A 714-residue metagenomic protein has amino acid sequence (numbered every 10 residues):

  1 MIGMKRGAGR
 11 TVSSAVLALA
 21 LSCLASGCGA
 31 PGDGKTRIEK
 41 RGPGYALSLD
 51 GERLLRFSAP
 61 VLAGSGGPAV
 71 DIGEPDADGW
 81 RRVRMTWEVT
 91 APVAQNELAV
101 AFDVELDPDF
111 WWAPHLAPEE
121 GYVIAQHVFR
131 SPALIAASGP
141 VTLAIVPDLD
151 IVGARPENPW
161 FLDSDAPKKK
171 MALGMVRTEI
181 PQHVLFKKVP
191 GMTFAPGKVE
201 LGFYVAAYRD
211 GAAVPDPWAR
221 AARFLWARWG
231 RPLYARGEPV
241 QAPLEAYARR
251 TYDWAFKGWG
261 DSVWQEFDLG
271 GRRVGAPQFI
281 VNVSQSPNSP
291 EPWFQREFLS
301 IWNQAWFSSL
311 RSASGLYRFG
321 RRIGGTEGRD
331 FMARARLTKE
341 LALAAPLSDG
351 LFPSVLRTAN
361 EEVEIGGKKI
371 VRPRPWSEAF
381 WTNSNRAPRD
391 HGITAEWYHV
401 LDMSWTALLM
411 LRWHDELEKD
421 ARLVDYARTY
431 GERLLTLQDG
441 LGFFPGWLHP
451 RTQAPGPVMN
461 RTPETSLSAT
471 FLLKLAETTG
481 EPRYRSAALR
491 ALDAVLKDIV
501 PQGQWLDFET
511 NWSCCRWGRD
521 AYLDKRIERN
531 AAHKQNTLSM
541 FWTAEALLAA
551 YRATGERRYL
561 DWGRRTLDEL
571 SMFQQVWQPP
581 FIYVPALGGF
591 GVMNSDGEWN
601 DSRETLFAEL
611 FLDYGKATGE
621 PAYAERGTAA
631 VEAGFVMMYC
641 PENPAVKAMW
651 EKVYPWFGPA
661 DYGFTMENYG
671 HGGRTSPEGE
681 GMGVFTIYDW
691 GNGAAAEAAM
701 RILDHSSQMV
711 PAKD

Functional and structural regions predicted by a protein language model:
M1-G9: N-terminal secretory signal peptides that target proteins for export/translocation
G9-A18: Sec-dependent signal peptide recognition, specifically the positively charged N-region followed immediately by
L19-G34: Bacterial Sec-dependent signal peptides at the C-terminal "C-region" and cleavage site
C28, E39-G44: A short, compositionally biased
P31-G32, Y45-S164: Polysaccharide-binding surfaces and accessory modules of carbohydrate-active proteins
D76-D78, F194, E477: Surface-exposed coil/turn segments at beta-strand junctions on protein surfaces, enriched
E120-V123, R130, S164, E200 (+1 more regions): Glycan-recognition and catalytic cores of secretory/periplasmic carbohydrate-active enzymes
V141-A235: Beta-strand-rich recognition/accessory modules
